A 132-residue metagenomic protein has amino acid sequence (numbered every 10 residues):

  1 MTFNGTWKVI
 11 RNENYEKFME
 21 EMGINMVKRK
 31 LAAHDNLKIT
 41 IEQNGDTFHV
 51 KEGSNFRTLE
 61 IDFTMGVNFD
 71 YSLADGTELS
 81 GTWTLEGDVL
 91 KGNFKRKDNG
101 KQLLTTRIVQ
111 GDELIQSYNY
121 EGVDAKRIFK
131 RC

Functional and structural regions predicted by a protein language model:
M1-C132: Hydrophobic small-molecule pocket/channel-lining residues, especially in calycin-type beta-barrels
